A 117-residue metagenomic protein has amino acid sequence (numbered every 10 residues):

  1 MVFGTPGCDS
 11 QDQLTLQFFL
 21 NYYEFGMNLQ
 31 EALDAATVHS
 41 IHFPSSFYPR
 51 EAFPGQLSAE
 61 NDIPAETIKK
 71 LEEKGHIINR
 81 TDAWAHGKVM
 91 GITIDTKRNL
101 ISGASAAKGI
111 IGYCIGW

Functional and structural regions predicted by a protein language model:
M1-T81: Proteins synthesized as precursors that undergo proteolytic processing into mature forms
S58-W117: Cofactor-centric catalytic regions
